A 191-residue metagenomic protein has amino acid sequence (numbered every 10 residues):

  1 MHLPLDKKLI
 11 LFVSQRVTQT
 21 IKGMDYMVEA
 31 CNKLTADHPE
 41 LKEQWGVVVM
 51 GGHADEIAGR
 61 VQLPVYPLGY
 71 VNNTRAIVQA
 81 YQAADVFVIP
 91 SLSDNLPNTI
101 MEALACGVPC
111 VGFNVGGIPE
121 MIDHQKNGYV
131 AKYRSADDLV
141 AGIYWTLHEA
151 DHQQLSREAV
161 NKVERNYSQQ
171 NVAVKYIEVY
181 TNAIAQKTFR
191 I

Functional and structural regions predicted by a protein language model:
P4-K22, V28-N32: Conserved donor-binding/catalytic core segment of Leloir-type glycosyltransferases
H38-W45, G51-R75: Nucleotide-activated donor-binding/catalytic signature segment of Leloir-type glycosyltransferases, i.e., the conserved
Q79-A84: Short alpha-helical donor nucleotide-sugar binding micro-motif in glycosyltransferases
L92: Aromatic "clamp/platform" in nucleotide-sugar-dependent glycosyltransferases that forms part of the donor/acceptor
M101-E102, V115-Q125, Y129-V130: Short acidic/histidine- and often glycine-rich active-site loop of Leloir-type glycosyltransferases that engages
P109-G112: Short hydrophobic beta-strand element within catalytic cores of glycosyltransferases and related nucleotide-activated
H124-Q125, Y129-A136, W145-A150: Conserved acidic donor-binding segment of nucleotide-sugar-dependent glycosyltransferases
D151-N166, K175-E178: A short, well-ordered alpha-helix in the C-terminal region of glycosyltransferases
